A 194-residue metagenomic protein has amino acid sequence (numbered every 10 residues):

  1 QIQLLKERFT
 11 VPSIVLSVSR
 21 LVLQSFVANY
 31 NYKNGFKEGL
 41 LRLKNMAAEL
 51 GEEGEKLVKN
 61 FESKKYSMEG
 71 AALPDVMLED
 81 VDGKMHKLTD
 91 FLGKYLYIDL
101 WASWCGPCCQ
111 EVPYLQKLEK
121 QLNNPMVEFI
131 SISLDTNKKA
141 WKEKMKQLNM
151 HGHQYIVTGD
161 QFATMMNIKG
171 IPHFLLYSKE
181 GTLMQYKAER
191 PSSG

Functional and structural regions predicted by a protein language model:
Q1, E79, K142-E180: Short, internal strand/loop/helix patches that form the active-site neighborhood or redox-interaction surface
Q1-H86: Oxidative protein folding and maturation machinery
K87-F91, T164-N167: Short amphipathic alpha-helix with an adjacent loop that forms part of the alpha/beta core around
L92-K117: Conserved redox-active cysteine motifs that mediate thiol-disulfide chemistry, especially di-cysteine Cys-X(1-2)-Cys
G93-L96, N124-V127, N149-G152, K179: Loop/turn elements at helix/coil->beta-strand transitions in domains of secreted/extracellular proteins
Q110-L148, T158-M165: Structural microenvironment flanking redox-active thiols in thiol-disulfide oxidoreductases
G170-I171, K179-G194: Non-catalytic, surface beta->alpha helical segment in thiol-disulfide oxidoreductase systems
